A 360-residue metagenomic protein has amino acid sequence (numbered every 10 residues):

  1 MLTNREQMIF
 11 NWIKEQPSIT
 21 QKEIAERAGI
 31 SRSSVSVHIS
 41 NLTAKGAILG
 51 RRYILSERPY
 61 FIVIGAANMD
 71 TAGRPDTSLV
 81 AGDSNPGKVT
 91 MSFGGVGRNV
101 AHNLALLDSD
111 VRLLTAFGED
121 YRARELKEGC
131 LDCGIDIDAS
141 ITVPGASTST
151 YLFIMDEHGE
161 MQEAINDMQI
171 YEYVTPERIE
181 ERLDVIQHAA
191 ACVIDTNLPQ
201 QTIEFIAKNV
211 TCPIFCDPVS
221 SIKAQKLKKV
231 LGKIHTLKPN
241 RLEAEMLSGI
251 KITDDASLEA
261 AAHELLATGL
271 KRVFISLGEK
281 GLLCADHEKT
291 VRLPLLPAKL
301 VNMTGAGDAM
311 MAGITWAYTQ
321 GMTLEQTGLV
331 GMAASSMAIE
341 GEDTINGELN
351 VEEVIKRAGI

Functional and structural regions predicted by a protein language model:
L2-Q21, R27-A28, S33, V37-S56 (+2 more regions): Conserved phosphate-binding/catalytic region of the ribokinase-like
N4-R5, K14, I19-E23, R27 (+2 more regions): Glycine-rich phosphate/adenosyl-contacting loop at the front of the ribokinase-like
A44-G46, E172-E177, C216-I222: Short gly/ser/thr-rich secondary-structure transition/capping motifs
E57-R58, A81-K88, L106-A190, V354-I360: Conserved N-terminal subdomain of the carbohydrate kinase-like
S78-K88, G134, K289-K299: Glycine/charged-rich beta-loop-alpha catalytic/anionic-binding loops adjacent to active sites
L104, N240, G307: Short, conserved phosphate/pyrophosphate- and ester-handling motifs at nucleotide-, phospho-/glycolipid
D110-V111, I137-D138, I214, V273 (+1 more regions): Hydrophobic anchor at the start of a short beta-strand that flanks the dinucleotide cofactor-binding loop
A191-A260, K280-L282: Conserved beta-alpha-beta core of the PfkB/ribokinase-like small-molecule kinase fold
